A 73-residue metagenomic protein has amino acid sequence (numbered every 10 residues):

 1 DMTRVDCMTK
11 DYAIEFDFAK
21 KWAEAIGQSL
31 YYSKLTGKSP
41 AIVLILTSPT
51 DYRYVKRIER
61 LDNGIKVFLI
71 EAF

Functional and structural regions predicted by a protein language model:
D1-T3, G27-Y31: Short hydrophobic/aromatic-rich motifs at helix boundaries and adjacent loops
D1-V5, T47-F73: Domain-level recognition of nuclease-like catalytic cores that cleave nucleotide substrates
T3, K10-Y12, K38: Short acidic/polar mixed-charge low-complexity motifs
C7-F18, Y32: Conserved catalytic cores of phosphodiester-cleaving nucleases, focusing on short active-site segments
D17-S29, T50-Y54: Active-site-adjacent loop/helix micro-motif of nuclease/hydrolase catalytic cores
L30-S33, R57-E59: General N-terminal targeting signals
Y32-P40: Arginine/glycine-rich "motif VI" loop of SF2 helicases in the C-terminal RecA-like domain
A41-L46: Short internal beta-strands
